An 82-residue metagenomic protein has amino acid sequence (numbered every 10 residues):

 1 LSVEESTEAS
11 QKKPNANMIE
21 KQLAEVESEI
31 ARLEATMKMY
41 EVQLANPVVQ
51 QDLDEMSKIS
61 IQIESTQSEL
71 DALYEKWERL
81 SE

Functional and structural regions predicted by a protein language model:
L1-E82: Charged, heptad-repeat coiled-coil alpha-helices that serve as long linker/dimerization "arms" in large NTP-dependent
